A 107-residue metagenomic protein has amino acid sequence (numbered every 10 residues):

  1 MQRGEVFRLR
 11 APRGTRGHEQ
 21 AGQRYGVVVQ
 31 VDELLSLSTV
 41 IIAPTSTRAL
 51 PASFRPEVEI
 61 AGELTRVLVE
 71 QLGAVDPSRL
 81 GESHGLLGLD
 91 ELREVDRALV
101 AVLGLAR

Functional and structural regions predicted by a protein language model:
M1-R107: Conserved functional hotspots at enzyme active or ligand-binding sites that engage polyanionic ligands
